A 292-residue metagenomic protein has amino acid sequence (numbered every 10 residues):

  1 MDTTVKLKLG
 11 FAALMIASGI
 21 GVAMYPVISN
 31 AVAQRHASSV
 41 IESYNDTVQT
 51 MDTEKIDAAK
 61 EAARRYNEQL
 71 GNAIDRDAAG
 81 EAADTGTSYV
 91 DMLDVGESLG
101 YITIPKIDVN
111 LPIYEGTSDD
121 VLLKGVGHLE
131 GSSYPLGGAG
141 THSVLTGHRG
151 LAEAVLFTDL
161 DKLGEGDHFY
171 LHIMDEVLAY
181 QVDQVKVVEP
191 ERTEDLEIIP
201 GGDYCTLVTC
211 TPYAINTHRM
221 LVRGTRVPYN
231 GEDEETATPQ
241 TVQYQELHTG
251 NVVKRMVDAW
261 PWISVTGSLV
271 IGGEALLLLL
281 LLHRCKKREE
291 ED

Functional and structural regions predicted by a protein language model:
V5-M256, C285: Solvent-exposed, non-transmembrane regions of membrane-associated and secreted proteins
G21, V270-K286: Alpha-helical transmembrane segments
M256-V270: Membrane-interface transmembrane-helix boundary segments in multi-pass integral membrane proteins
K286-D292: Cytoplasmic C-terminal tails of single-pass
